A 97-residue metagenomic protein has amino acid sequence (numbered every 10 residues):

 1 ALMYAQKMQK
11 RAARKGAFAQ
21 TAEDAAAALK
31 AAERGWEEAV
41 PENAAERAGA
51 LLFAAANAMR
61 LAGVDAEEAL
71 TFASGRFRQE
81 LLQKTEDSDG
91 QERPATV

Functional and structural regions predicted by a protein language model:
A1-V97: Flexible "arm" and connector segments at domain edges
